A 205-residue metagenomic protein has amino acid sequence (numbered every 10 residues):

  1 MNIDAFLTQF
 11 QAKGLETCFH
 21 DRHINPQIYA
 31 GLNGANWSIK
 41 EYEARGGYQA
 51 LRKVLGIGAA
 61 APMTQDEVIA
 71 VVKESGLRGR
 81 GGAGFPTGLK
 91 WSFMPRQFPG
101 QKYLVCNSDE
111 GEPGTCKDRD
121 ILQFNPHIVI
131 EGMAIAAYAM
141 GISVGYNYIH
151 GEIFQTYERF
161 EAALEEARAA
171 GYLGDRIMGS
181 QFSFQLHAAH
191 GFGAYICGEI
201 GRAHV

Functional and structural regions predicted by a protein language model:
M1-H204: Feature of Fe-S/electron-transfer and energy-metabolism proteins that preferentially highlights extended coupling
